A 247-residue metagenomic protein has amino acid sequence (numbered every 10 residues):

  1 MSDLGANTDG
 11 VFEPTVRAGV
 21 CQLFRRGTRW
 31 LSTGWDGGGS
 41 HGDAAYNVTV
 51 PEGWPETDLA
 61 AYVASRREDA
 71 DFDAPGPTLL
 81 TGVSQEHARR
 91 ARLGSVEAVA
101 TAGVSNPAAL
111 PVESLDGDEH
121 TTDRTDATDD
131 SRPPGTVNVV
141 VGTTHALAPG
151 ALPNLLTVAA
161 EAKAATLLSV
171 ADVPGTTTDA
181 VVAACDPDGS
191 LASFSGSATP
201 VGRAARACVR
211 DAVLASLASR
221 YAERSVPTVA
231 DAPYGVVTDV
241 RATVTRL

Functional and structural regions predicted by a protein language model:
M1-L247: Alpha/propeptide regions of enzymes that mature by internal proteolysis
